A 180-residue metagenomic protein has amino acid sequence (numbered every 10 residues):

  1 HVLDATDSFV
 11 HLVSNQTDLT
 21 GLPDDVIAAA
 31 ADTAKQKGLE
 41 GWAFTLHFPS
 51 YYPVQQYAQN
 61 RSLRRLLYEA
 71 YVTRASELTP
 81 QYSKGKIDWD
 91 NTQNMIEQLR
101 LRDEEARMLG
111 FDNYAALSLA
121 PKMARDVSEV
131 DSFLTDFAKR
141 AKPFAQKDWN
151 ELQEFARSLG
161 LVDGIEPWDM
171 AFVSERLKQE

Functional and structural regions predicted by a protein language model:
H1-L46, E97, L101, R107-E180: Active-site-proximal, well-structured secondary-structure segments within enzyme catalytic domains
K35-P80, M170-L177: Active-site-adjacent "gating/activation" loops or surface patches in catalytic cores
N60, N94-M95: Generic alpha-helical segment signature
Y71-K84, D88, L117-M123: Membrane-interfacial helix termini and the short, flexible loops that connect transmembrane helices in multi-pass
G85-T92, Q98, M108: Recognition helices and adjacent regulatory flanks at domain boundaries
